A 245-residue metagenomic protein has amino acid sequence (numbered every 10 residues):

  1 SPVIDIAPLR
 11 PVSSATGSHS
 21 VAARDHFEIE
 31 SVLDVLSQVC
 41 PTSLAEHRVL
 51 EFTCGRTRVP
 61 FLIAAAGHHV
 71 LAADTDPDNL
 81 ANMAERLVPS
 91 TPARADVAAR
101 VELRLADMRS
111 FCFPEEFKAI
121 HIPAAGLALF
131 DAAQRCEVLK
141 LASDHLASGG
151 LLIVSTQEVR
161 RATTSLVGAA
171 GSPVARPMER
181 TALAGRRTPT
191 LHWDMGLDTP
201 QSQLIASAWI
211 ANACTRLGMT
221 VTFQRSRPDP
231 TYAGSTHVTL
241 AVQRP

Functional and structural regions predicted by a protein language model:
S1-A45: Conserved class I S-adenosyl-L-methionine
T53-G55: Class I SAM-dependent methyltransferase "Motif I" SAM/SAH-binding loop
T57-R109: Class I SAM-dependent methyltransferase SAM/SAH-binding core
R109-I120: A short acidic, Gly/Pro-enriched loop at the edge of an enzyme's catalytic core that lines a small-molecule cofactor
K118-Q134: A short SAM/SAH-binding and catalytic strip from SAM-dependent methyltransferases
C136-S148: A short glycine-rich, Lys/Arg-flanked "PGG" loop and its adjoining helix->strand segment in the class I
I153-A213, F223: SAM-dependent methyltransferase
A233-P245: Core SAM-dependent methyltransferase catalytic element
